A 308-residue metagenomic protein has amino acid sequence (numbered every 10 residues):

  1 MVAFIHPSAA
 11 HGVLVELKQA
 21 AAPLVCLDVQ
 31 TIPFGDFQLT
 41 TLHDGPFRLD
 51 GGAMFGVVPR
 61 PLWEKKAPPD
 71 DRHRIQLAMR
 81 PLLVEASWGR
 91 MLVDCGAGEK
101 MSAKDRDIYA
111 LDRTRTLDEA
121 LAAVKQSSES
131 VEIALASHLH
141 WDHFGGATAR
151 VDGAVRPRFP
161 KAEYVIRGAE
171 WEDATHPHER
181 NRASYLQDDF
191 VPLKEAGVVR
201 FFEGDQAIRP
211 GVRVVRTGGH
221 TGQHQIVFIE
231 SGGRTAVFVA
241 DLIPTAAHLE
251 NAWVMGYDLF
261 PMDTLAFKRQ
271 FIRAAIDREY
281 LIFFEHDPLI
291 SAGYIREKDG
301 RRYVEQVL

Functional and structural regions predicted by a protein language model:
M1-C26: Vicinal oxygen chelate
V29, D112-Q126, S130, A149 (+3 more regions): Metallo-beta-lactamase
T31-A123, I226-D241: Conserved beta-strand hairpin/beta-sheet module of binuclear metal-dependent hydrolase folds, prominently
D44-G45, C95-G98, L139, A169-E170 (+3 more regions): Active-site metal-binding loops of divalent metal-dependent hydrolases
M91-V93, L135, Y164, A236-F238 (+1 more regions): Residue-level marker for buried hydrophobic side chains located in beta-strands that build the well-ordered beta-sheet
D107-E119, F228-L308: Cap/insert and terminal regions of metallo-dependent hydrolase folds
V131-D142: Metallo-beta-lactamase
F144-A154, G293-R296: Metal-dependent catalytic neighborhoods of phosphoester/phosphodiester hydrolases
